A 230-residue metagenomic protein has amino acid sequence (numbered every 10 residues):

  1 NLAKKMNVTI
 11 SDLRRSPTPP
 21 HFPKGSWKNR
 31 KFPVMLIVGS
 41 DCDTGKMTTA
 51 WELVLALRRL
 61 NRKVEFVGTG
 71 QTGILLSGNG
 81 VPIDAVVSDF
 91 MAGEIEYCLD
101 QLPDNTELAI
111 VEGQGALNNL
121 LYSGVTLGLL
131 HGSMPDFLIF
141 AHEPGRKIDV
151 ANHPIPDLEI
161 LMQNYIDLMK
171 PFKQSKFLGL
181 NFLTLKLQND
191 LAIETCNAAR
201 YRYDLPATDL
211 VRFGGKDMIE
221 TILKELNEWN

Functional and structural regions predicted by a protein language model:
N1-K5, T9-K28, F90-D104, L108 (+1 more regions): Conserved catalytic-core segment of NTP-binding enzymes
I10, V34, V64-F66, A207: Conserved beta-strand scaffold positions in the cores of enzyme catalytic domains, especially in NTP/NDP-utilizing
P19-V64: Walker A (P-loop) phosphate-binding motif
K31-L36, F66, T72, L129 (+4 more regions): Non-transmembrane, aqueous-exposed alpha-helical and coiled segments at domain scale
D43-W51, L75-L76, L117-Y122: Short glycine/serine/threonine-rich phosphate/pyrophosphate-binding segments that cradle anionic phosphate groups
G68-G78, G145-I148, G215-D217: Short connector loops at secondary-structure junctions
T72-F90: P-loop NTPase switch/communication element
D204-T208, R212, K216-E220, K224 (+1 more regions): C-terminal-of-GTPase-core extension/linker across diverse P-loop GTPases
